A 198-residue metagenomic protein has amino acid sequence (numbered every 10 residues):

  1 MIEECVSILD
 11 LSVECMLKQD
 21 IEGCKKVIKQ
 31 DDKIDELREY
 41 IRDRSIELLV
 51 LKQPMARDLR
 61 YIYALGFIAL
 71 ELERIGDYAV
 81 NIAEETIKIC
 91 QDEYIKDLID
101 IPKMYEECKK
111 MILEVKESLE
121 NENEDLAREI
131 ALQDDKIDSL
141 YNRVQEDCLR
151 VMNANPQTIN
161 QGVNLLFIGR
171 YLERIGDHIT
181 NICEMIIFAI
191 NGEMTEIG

Functional and structural regions predicted by a protein language model:
M1-G198: Cytosolic, long alpha-helical scaffolding segments
